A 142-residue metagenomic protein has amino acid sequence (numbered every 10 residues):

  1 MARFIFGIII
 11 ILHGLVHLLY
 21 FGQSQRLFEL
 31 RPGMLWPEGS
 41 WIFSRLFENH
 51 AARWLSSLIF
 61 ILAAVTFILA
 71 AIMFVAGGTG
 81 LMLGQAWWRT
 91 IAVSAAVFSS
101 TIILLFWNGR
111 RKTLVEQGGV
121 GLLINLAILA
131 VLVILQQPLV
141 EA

Functional and structural regions predicted by a protein language model:
M1-A142: Membrane-interface extramembranous regions
